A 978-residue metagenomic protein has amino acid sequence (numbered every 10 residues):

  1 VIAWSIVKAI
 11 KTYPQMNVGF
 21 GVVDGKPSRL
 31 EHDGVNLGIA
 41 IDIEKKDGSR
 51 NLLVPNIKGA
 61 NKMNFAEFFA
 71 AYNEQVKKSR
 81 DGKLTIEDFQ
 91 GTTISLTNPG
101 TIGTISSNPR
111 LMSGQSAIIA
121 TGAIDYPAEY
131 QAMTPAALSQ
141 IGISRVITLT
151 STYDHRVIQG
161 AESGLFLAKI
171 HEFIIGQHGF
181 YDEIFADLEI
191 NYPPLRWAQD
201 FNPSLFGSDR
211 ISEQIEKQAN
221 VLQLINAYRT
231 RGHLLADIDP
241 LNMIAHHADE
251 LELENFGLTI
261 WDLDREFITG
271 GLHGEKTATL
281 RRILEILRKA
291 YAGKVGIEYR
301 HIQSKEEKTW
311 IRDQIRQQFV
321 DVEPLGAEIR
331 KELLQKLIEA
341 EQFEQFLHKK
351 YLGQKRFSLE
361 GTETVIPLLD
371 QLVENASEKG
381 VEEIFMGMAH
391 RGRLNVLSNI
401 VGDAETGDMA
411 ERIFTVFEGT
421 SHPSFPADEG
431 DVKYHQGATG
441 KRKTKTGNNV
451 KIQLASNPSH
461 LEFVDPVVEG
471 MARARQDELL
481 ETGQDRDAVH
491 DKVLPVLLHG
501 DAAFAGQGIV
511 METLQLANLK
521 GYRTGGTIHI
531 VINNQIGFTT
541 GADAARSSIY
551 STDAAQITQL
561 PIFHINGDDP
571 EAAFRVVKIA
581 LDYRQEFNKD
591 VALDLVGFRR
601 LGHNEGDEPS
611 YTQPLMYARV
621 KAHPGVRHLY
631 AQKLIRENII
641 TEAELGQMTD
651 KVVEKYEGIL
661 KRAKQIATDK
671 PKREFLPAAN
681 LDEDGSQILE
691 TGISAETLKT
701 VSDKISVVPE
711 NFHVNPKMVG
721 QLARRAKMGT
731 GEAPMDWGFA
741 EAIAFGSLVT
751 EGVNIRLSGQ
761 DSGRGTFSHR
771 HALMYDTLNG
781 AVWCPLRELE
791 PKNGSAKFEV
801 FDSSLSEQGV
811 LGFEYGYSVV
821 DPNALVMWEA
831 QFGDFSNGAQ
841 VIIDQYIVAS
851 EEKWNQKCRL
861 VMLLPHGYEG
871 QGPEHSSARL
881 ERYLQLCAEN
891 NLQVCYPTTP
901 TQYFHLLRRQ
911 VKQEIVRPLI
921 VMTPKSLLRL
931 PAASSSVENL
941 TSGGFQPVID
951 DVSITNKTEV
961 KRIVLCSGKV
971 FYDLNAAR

Functional and structural regions predicted by a protein language model:
V1-R210, Q214-Q218: C-terminal catalytic/motor cores of large multi-domain enzyme assemblies
K8, T12-Q15, E74-D81, E469-Q484 (+3 more regions): Conserved helix-loop functional segments at active or binding sites
D200-V365, V381: Extended, charge-enriched "interface" segments that sit outside catalytic cores
E216-I268, R282-E285, D590-V591, G597-Y896 (+1 more regions): Flexible, glycine-rich loop/tail regions that form catalytic "lids" or insertion modules at the edges of active sites
D321-F343, T415-E481, P785, E914-A976: Active-site cores of enzymes that catalyze phosphoryl transfer or operate on phosphate-rich substrates
F346-T406, R724-A726, M735-V749, V753-N754 (+1 more regions): Active-site pocket-lining segments that scaffold enzyme catalytic pockets across diverse folds
F385-Q559, F563, F767-D821: Cofactor-binding active-site loop characterized by glycine-rich and histidine/acidic residues
G537-S548, Q556-A592, G597-L601, S610: Conserved phosphate-handling catalytic cores of large alpha/beta enzymes
